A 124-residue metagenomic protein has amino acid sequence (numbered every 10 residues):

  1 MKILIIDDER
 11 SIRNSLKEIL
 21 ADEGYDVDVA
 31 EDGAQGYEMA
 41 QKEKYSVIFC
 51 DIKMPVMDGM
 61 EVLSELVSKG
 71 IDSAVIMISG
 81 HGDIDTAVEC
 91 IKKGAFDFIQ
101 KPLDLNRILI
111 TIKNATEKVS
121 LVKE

Functional and structural regions predicted by a protein language model:
M1-K2, R10-D28, K42: Two-component/phosphorelay signaling modules centered on CheY-like receiver
D7, D51: Active-site residues of response regulator receiver
D32-Q35, D58-E61: Acidic catalytic/metal-coordinating carboxylates
Q41-E43, E65-S73, K93: Conserved phosphotransfer cores of two-component systems
E43-F49, I76: Active-site beta3 strand of CheY-like receiver
M54: Receiver (REC) domain active-site loop signature in two-component systems and cognate sites in sensor histidine kinases
D83-D85, I99-I112: C-terminal output helix
